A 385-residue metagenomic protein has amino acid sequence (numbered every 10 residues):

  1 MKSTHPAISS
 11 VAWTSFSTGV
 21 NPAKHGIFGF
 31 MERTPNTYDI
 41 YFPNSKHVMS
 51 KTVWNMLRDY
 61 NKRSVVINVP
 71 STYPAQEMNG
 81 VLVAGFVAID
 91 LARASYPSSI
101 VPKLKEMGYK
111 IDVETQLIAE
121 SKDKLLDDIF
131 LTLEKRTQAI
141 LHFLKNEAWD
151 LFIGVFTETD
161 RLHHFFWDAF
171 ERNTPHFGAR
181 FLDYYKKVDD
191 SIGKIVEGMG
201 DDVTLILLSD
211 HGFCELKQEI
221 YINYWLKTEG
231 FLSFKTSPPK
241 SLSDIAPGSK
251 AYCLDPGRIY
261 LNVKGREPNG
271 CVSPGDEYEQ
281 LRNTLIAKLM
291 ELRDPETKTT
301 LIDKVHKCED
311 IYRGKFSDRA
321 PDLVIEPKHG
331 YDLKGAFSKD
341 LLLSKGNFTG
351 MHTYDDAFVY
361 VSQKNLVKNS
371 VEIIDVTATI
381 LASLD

Functional and structural regions predicted by a protein language model:
M1-V20, R63-V65: Short, structured active-site-proximal loop/turn typified by the sulfatase FGly-forming signature C/S-X-P-X-R
S9-V11, M78, Y221, L226 (+3 more regions): Short, solvent-exposed loop/turn segments at the edges of secondary structure
V20-T174, K250-T300: His/Asp/Glu-rich, glycine-adjacent segments that coordinate divalent cations and/or stabilize oxyanion chemistry on
S50, L57, K235-V367, I373-T379: Active-site neighborhoods of enzymes that stabilize oxyanions during catalysis
V81-A84, D168-N173, E219-E229, G275 (+2 more regions): Short secondary-structure boundary/capping segments
L151-V155, I206, Y360: Structural motif
F165-A169, N173-K194: Extended hydrophobic/aromatic segments used for targeting, binding, or gating
K186-L226, L301-C308, F316, V324-E326 (+1 more regions): Metal-dependent active-site segment of extracytoplasmic phospho-/sulfohydrolases and closely related
